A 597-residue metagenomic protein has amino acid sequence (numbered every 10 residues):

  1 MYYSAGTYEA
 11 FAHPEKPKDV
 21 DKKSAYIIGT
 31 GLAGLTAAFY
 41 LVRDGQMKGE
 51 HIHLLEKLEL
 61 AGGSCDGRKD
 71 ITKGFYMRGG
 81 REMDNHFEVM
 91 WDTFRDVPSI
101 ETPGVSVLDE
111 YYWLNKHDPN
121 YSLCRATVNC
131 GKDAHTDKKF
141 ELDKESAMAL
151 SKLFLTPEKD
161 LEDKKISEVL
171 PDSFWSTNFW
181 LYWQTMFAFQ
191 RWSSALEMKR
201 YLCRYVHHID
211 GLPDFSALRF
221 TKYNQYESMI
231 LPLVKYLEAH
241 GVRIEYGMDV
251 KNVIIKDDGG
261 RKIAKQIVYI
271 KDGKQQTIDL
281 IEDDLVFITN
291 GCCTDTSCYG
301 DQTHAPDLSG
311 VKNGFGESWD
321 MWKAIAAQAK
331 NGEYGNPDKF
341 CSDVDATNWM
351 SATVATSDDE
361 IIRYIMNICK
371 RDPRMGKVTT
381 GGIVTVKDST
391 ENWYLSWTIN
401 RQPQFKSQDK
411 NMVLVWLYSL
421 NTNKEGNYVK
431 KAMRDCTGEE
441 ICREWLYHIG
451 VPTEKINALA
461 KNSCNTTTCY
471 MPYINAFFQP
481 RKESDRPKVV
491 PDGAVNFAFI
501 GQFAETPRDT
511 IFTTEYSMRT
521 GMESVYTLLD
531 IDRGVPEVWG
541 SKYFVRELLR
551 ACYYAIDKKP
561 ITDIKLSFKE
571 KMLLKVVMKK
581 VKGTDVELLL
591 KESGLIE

Functional and structural regions predicted by a protein language model:
M1-A25, R43-H51, K69, A551 (+2 more regions): Extreme N-terminal leader/targeting segments of oxidoreductases
M1-Y3, A37, L41, G45-N85 (+7 more regions): Beta1-alpha1 glycine-rich phosphate/pyrophosphate-binding loop at the start of Rossmann-like nucleotide-binding domains
H13, D19-A149: N-terminal glycine-rich phosphate/pyrophosphate-binding loop and immediately adjacent elements
V89-D96, Y182, S228-A239, E440-H448 (+1 more regions): Amphipathic alpha-helical segments that form well-ordered structural scaffolds and often line/cohere around active
I100-H207, R219-F220: Rossmann-like flavin
G104-Y112, Y246, R533-Y543: Short, glycine/acidic-rich hinge or "gate" loops at secondary-structure transitions that mediate conformational
C203-L285, T289-G291, T303-H304, S309-W319: Helical element adjacent to the flavin cofactor pocket in flavoenzyme catalytic cores
V206-T221, D283-L285, N290-T520, Y526-G540: C-terminal segments that line or cap access tunnels to active or ligand-binding sites in enzymes and enzyme-associated
